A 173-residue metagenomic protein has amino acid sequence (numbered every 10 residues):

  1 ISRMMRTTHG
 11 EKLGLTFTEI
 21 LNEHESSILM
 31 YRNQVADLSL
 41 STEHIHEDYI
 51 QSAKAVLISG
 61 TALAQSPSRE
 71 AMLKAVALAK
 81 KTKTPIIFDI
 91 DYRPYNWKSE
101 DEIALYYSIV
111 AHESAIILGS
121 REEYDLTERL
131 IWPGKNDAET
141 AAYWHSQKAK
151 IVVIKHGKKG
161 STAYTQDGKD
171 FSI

Functional and structural regions predicted by a protein language model:
I1, D101-T127: Structural recognition of alpha->loop->beta junctions
I1-I58: Conserved N-terminal subdomain of the carbohydrate kinase-like
N33, T61, D91-Y95, E122-E123 (+1 more regions): Active-site beta-loop-alpha junctions enriched in small/polar residues
D48-Y49, I109-V110, H145: Structural alpha-helical scaffold elements that stabilize or flank donor/cofactor-binding regions in carbohydrate
R69-A75, E100-S108, P133-A138: Charged helix-capping and loop-helix junction motifs
A77-K81, R129-I173: Conserved phosphate-binding/catalytic region of the ribokinase-like
T82-K83, E113: Helix C-cap/helix->beta junction micro-motif
P85, I116, K150-I151: Proline-centered loop/turn at the N-terminus of a beta-strand
